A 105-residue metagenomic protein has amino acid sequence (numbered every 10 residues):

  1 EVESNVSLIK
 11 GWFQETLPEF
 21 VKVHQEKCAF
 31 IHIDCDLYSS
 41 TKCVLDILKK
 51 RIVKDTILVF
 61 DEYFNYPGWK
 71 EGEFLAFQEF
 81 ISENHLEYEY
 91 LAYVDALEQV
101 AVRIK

Functional and structural regions predicted by a protein language model:
E1-K105: S-adenosylmethionine/decaboxylated-SAM
